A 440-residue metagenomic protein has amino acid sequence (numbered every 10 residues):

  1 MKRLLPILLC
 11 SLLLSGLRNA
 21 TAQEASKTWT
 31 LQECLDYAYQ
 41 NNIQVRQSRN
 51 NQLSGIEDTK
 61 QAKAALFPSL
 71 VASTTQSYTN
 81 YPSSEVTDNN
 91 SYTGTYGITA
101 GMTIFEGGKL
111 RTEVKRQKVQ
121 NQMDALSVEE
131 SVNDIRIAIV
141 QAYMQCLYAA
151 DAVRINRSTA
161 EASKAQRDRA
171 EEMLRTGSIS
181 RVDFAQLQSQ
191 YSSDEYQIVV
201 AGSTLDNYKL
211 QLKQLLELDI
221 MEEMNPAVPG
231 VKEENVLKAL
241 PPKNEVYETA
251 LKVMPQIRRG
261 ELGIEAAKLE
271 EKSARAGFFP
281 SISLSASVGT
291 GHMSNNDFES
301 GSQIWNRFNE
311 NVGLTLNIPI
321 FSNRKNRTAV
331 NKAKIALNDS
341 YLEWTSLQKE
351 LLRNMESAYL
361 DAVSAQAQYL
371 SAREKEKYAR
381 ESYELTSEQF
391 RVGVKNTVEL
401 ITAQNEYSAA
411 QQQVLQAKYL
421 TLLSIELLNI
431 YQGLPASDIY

Functional and structural regions predicted by a protein language model:
M1-L31, Y440: Bacterial Sec-dependent N-terminal signal peptides
A20-S69, T75, I220, A227-E265 (+1 more regions): Bacterial Sec-pathway N-terminal export signals of envelope proteins
Q23-T28, S73-M102, P229-A239, K272 (+2 more regions): Small/polar, glycine/serine/threonine/aspartate-rich low-complexity segments that form flexible
R46-N50, K63-A64, I104-V132, Q186 (+4 more regions): Sec/SRP-type N-terminal targeting helices
N50, S193-L218, E376-L434: Short segments within alpha-helical structural elements
G97-T99, Y143, Y247, G313-T315 (+1 more regions): Membrane-embedded beta-strand positions in outer-membrane beta-barrel channels/transporters
D134-T249, D361, A365, Y407: Periplasmic alpha-helical coiled-coil/stalk elements that build and connect Gram-negative outer-membrane
